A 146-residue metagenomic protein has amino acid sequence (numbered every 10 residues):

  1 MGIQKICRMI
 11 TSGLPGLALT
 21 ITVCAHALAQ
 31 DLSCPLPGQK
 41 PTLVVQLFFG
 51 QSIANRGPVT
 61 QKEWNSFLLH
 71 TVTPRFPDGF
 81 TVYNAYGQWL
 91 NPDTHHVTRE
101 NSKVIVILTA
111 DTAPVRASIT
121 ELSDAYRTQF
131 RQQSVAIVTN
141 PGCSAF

Functional and structural regions predicted by a protein language model:
G2-L14: Bacterial N-terminal signal peptides that target proteins for export
S12-T22: Bacterial N-terminal signal peptides
A29-Y83: N-terminal secretory signal peptides
E63-S102, I107-A113: Mature extracytoplasmic domains of secretory-pathway proteins
T94-F146: Helix-rich interaction surfaces within compact, conserved domain-sized segments that mediate assembly or partner
